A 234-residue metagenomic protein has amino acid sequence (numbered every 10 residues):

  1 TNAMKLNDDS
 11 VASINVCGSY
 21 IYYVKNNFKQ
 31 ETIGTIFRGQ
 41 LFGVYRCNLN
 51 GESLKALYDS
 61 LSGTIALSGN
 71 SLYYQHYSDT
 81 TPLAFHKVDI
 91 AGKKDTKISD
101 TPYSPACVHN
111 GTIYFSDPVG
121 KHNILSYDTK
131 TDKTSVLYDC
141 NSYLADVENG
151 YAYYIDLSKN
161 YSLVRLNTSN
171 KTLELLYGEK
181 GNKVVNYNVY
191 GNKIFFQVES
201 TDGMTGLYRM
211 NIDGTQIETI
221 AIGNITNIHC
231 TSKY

Functional and structural regions predicted by a protein language model:
T1, V44-R46, L72, L83-K87 (+3 more regions): Hydrophobic beta-strand positions in blades of beta-propellers and related beta-sheet-rich domains
T1-N2, N48-E52, D89-K93, Y127-D132 (+2 more regions): Short loop/turn segments that connect beta-strands within beta-propeller blades
A3-D8, K55-D59, T96-D100, S135-D139 (+2 more regions): Beta-propeller fold detector
D9-G18, D59-G69, T101-N110, C140-N149 (+2 more regions): Repeated scaffold domains used in trafficking and secretory/extracellular systems, primarily beta-propellers
Y22-K25, Y73-Q75, Y114-S116, Y153-I155 (+1 more regions): Residue position within the beta-strands of beta-propeller blades
Q30-F42, Y77-L83, D117-H122, D156-Y161 (+1 more regions): Short, solvent-exposed loop/turn segments at conserved positions within beta-propeller repeat blades
C140-L144, I155-V164, L175-Y208: Intrinsically disordered, low-complexity segments enriched in Gly and acidic/Ser/Thr residues that form flexible
F196-Y234: Hydrophilic extracytoplasmic domains
